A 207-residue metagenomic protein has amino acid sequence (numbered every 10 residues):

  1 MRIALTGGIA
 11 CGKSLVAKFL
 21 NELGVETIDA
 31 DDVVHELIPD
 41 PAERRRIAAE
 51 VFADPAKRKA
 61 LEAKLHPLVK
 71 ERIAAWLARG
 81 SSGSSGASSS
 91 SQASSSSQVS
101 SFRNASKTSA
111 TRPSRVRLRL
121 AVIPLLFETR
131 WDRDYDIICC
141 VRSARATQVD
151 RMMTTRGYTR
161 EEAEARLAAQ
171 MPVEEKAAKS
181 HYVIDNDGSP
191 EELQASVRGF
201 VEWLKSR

Functional and structural regions predicted by a protein language model:
I3-L5: Hydrophobic anchor at the beta1->P-loop junction of P-loop NTPases
C11: ATP-binding Walker
S14: Walker A/P-loop
D32-S81, S114-R117: ATP-dependent small-molecule kinase phosphotransfer cores that center on conserved nucleotide phosphate-binding segments
I73, R133-D134, T154, Y158-W203 (+1 more regions): Small-molecule kinase domains that catalyze NTP-dependent phosphoryl transfer to phosphate-bearing small molecules
A74, R115-T154: ATP-dependent NMP and nucleoside kinases share a basic, alpha-helical "lid"
R79-R119: Intrinsically disordered, low-complexity terminal tails and inter-domain linkers enriched for S/T/G/P/D/E
